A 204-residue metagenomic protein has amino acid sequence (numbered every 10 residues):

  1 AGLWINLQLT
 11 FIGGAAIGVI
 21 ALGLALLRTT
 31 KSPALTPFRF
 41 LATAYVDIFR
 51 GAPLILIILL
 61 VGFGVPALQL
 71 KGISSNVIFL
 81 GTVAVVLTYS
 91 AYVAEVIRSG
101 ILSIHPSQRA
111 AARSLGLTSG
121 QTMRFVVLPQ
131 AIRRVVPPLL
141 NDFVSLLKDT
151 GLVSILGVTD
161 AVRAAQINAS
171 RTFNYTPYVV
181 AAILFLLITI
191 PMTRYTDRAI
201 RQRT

Functional and structural regions predicted by a protein language model:
A1-T204: Transmembrane alpha-helices and adjacent helix-loop boundaries
